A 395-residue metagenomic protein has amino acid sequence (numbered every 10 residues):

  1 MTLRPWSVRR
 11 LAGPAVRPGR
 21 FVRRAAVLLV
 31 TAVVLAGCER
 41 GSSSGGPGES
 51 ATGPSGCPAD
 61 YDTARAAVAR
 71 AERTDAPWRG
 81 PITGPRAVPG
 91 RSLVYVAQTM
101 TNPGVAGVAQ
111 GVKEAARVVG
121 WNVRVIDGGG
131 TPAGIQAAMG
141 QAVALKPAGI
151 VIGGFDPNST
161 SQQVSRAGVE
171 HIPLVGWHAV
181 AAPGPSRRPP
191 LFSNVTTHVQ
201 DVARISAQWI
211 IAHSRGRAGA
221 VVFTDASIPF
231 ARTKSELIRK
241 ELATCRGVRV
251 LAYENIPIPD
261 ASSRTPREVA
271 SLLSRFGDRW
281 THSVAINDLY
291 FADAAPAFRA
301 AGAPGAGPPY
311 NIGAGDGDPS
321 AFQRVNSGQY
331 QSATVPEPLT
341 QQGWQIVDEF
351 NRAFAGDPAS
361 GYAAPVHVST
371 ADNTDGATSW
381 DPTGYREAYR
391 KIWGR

Functional and structural regions predicted by a protein language model:
M1-L29: N-terminal export and membrane-targeting signals
V34-G37: C-terminal motif of bacterial Sec signal peptides marking the signal peptidase cleavage site
E39, S50-R91, P338-R395: Hinge/cleft segment of the Venus flytrap/periplasmic-binding protein
G48-G111, A115, R124-A137, Q141 (+4 more regions): Extracytoplasmic "Venus flytrap"
A51-C57, N158, Q162-D201, D318-N326 (+1 more regions): Flexible loop/hinge segments that line or gate small-molecule binding clefts
L93, A97, V112-E114, D201-N255 (+2 more regions): An alpha-beta-alpha
R117-G129, L191, G219-V222, L242-S262 (+1 more regions): Short beta-strand elements in bilobed, periplasmic/extracellular small-molecule ligand-binding domains
I152-V169, I238, P257-R324: Hydrophobic alpha-helical
